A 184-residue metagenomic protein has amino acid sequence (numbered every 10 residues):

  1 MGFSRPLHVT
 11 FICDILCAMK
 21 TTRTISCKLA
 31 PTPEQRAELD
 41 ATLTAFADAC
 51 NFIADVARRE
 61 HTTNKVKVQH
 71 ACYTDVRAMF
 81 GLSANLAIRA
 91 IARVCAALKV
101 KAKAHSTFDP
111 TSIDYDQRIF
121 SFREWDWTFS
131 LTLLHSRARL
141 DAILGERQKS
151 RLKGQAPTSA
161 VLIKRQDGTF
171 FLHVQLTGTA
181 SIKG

Functional and structural regions predicted by a protein language model:
G2-G184: Nucleic-acid substrate recognition interfaces
